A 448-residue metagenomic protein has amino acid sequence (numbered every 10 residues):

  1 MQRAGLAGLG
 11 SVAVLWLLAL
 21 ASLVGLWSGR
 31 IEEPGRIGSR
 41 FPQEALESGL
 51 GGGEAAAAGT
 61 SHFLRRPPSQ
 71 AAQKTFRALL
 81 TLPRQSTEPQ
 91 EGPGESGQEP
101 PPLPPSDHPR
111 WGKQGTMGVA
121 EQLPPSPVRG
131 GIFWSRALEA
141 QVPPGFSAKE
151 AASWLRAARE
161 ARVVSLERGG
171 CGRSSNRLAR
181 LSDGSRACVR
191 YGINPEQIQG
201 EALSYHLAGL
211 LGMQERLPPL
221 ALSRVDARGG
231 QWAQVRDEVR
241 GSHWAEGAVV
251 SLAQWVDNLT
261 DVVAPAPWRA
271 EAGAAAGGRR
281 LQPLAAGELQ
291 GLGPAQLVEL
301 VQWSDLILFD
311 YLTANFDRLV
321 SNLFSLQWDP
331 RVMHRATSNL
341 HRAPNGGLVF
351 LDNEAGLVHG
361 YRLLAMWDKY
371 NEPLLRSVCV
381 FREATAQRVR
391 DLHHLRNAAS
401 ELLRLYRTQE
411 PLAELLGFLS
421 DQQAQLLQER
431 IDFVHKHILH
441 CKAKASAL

Functional and structural regions predicted by a protein language model:
Q2-G97, P101, I193-N194, T260 (+6 more regions): C-terminal catalytic region of ATP-dependent kinase domains
A45-C171: Glycine-rich short-loop/terminal segments
G145-L289, A314-N315, A336, G356 (+1 more regions): Conserved ATP-binding subdomain of kinase catalytic cores across diverse folds
L203, E299-L306: Alpha-helical scaffolds flanking conserved acidic
G291-E299: Activation segment of protein kinase catalytic domains, centered on the conserved DFG
N322: Short acidic alpha-helical/loop segments enriched in Asp/Glu that coordinate divalent cations
